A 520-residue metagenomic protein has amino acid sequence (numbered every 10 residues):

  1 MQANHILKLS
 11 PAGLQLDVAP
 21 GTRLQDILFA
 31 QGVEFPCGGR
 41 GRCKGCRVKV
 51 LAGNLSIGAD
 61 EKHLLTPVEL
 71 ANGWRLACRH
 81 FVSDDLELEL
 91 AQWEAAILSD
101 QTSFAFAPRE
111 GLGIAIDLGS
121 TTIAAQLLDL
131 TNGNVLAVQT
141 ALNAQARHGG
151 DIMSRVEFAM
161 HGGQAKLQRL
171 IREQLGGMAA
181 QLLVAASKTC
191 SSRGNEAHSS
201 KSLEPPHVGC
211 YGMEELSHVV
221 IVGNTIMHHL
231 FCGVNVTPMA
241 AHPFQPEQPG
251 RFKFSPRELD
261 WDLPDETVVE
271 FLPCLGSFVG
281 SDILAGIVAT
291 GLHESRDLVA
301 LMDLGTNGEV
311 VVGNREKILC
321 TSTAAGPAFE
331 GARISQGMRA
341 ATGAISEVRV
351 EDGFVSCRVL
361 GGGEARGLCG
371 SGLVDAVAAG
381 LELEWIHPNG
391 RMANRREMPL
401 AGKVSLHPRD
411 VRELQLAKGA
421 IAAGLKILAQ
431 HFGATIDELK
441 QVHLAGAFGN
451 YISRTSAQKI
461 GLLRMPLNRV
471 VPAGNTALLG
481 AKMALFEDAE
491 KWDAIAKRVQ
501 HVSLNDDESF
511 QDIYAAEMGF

Functional and structural regions predicted by a protein language model:
A3-H5, E270-L284, P472, G480-F520: Acidic, glycine/GT-rich loop-and beta-edge segments that sit at the periphery of enzyme/chaperone cores
V18-K44, L51, L55-A77: Immediate flanking context of iron-sulfur cluster ligation sites
S56-L118, I123: Fe-S ferredoxin-like electron-transfer domains and their immediately adjacent linker/connector regions across
A125, G133-D151, P238-K253, A285 (+3 more regions): Glycine-rich phosphate-binding loop of actin/hexokinase-like ATP-binding domains
A144-Q181, R333, I345-E347, A420: N-terminal phosphate-binding loop and adjacent alpha-helix
Q174-L182, I283-G286, T290, Q415-D437: Phosphate/ATP-binding catalytic cores across multiple sugar-kinase/actin-like superfamilies, primarily ASKHA
A180-E215: Intrinsic disorder/low-complexity segments
N314-E316, A434-I495: Catalytic phosphate/nucleotide-handling subdomain of diverse soluble enzymes
